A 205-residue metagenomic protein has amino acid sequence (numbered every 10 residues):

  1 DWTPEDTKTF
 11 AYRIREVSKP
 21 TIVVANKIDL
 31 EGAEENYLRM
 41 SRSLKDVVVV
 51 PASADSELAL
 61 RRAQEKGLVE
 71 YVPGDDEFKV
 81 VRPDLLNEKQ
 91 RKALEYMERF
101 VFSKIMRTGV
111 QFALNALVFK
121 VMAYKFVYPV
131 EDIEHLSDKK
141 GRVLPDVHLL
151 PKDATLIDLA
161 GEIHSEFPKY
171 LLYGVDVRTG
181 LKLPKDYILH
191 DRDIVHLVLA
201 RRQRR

Functional and structural regions predicted by a protein language model:
D1-I22, G32: Phosphate/Mg2+-binding loops and adjacent switch elements in nucleotide/diphosphate-handling enzyme cores
P20-I22, I28-I133: Canonical P-loop GTPase G-domain recognition
K139-T155: Short, contiguous acidic and Ser/Thr-rich linear segments
L149, I188-L189: Residue-level "contact hotspot" at macromolecular interaction interfaces
D153-E166: Short amphipathic, charge-patterned alpha-helical segments
L172-I188: Short acidic beta-strand-loop surface patches of small beta-rich interaction domains
R192-D193: Loop/turn positions that initiate beta-strands
L199-R205: Short, charged beta-turn/beta-strand-edge "cap" motif at the junction between a beta-strand and an adjacent loop
